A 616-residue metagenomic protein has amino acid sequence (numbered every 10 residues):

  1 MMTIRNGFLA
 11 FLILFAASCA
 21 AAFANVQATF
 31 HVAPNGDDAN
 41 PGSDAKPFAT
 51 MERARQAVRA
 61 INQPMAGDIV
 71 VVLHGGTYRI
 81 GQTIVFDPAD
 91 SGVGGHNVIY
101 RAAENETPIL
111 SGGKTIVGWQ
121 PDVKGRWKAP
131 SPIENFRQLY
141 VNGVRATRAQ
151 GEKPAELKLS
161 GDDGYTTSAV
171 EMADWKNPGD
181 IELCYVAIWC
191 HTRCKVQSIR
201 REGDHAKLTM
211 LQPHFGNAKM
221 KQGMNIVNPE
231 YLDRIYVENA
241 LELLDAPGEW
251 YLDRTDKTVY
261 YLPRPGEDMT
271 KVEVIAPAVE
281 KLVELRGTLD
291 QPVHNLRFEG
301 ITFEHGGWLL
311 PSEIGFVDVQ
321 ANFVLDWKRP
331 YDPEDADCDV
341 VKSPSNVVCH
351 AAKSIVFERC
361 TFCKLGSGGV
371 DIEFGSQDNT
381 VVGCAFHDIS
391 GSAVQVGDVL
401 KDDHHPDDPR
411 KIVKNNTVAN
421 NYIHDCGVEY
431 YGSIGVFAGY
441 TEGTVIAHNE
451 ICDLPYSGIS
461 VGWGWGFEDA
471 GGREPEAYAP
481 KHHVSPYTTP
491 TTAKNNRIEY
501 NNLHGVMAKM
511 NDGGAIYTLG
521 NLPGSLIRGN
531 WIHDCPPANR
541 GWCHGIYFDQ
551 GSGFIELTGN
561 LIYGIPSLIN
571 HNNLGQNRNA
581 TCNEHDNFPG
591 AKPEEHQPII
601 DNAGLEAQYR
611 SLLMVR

Functional and structural regions predicted by a protein language model:
G7-A21: Bacterial N-terminal signal peptides
A21-A24, A28: Boundary at the C-terminal end of the N-terminal hydrophobic targeting segment
A28, G67-I69, G76, Q82 (+19 more regions): The right-handed parallel beta-helix/beta-solenoid scaffold, focusing on the short coil/turn and N-cap positions
T29-A351, V356-T361, D402-R410: Extracellular polysaccharide-degrading/modifying enzymes targeting complex plant/algal/animal polysaccharides
V72, R79, V85, I99-R101 (+20 more regions): Extracellular beta-strand solenoid repeats
Q82-T83, E280, G307-E313, P344 (+11 more regions): Short glycine/acidic-rich loop motifs that flank beta-strands on beta-rich extracellular proteins
E152-K153, L309, P537-R616: Extracellular beta-rich repeat passengers
H294-H305, P333, K353-K364, S376-G391 (+7 more regions): Right-handed parallel beta-helix
